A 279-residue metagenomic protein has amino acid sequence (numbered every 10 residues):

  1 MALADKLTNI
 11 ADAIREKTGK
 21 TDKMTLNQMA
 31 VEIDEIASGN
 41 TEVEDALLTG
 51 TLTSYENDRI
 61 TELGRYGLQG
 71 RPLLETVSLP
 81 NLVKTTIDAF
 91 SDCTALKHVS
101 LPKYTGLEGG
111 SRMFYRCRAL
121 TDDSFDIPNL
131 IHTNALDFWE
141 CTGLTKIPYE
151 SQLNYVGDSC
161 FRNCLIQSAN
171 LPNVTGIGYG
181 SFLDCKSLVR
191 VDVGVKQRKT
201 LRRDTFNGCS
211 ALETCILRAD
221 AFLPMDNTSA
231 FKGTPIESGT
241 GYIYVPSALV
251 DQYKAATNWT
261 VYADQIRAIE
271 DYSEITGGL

Functional and structural regions predicted by a protein language model:
M1-S54, I60-E62, G239: Surface-exposed receptor/substrate recognition regions of extracellular proteins
K20-Q28, W259-A268: Short, surface-exposed acidic
D45-E62, R71-K84, T94-E108, R118-H132 (+6 more regions): Structural signature of tandem-repeat unit edges
R65-G67, T86-S91, S111-Y115, A135-W139 (+4 more regions): Consensus positions within tandem repeat domains that build extended binding/scaffold surfaces
N227-T234, D251-D264: Short, aromatic/basic amphipathic alpha-helical patches
Y272-G278: Short, low-complexity, Pro/Ser/Thr/Gly-rich segments in the mature regions of secreted, periplasmic
